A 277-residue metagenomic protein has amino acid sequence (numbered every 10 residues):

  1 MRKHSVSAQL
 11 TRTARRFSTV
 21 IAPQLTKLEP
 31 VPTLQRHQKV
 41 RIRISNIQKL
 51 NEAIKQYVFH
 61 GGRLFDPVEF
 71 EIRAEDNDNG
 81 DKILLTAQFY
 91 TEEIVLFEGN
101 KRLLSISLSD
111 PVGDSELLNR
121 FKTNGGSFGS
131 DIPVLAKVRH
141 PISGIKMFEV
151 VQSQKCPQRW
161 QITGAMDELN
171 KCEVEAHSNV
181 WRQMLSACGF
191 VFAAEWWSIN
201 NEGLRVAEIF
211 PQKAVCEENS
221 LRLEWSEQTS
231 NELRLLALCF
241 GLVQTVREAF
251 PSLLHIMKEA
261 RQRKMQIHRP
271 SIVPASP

Functional and structural regions predicted by a protein language model:
R2-S105, S109-E116, N124-L135, P141-P277: Low-complexity or membrane-interfacial segments used for flexible interactions
